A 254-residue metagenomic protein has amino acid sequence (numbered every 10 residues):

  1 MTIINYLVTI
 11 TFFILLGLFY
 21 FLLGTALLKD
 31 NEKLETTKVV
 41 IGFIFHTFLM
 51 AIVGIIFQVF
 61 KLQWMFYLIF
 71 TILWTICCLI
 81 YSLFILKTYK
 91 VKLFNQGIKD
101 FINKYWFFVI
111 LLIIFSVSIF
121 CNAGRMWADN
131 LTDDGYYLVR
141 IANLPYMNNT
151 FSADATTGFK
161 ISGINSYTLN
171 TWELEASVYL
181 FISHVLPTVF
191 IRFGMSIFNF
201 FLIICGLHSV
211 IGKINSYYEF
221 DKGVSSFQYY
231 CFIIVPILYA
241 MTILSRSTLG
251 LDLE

Functional and structural regions predicted by a protein language model:
M1-I102: Membrane-embedded, hydrophobic transmembrane alpha-helices
F13-L16, Y67-I69, F108-F115, Y146: Low-complexity, intrinsically disordered or weakly predicted helical/coil tracts enriched in serine/threonine
F19-G24, A142-N143, E254: Specific aromatic-rich, kink-prone transmembrane helix
G42, M65-I72, Y105-V109, F193 (+3 more regions): Alpha-helical transmembrane segments of integral membrane proteins
D100-F120: Internal/C-terminal transmembrane anchor helices
I114-L253: Active-site lumenal/periplasmic loops and adjacent helix-entry segments of GT-C-fold, multi-pass membrane
